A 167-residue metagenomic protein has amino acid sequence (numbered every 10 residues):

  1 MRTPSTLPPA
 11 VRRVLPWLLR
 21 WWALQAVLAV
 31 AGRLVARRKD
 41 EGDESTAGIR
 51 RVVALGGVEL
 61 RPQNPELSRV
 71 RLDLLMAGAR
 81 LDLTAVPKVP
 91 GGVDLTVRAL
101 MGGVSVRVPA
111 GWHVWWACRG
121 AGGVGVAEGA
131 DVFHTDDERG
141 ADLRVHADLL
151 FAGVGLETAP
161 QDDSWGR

Functional and structural regions predicted by a protein language model:
M1-S5: N-terminal low-complexity, intrinsically disordered tails enriched in Ser/Pro/Gly and acidic/polar residues
L7-R38: Hydrophobic alpha-helical topogenic segments used for membrane insertion/localization
R12-W21, S45, E66, G91 (+1 more regions): Hydrophobic alpha-helical segments and their boundary regions
V14, L18-L19, I49, P109-H113 (+1 more regions): Intrinsically disordered regions, especially transient/low-confidence alpha-helical propensity segments and coil-helix
D40-E44, Q63: N-terminal signal-anchor transmembrane helix
S45-L60: Membrane-cytosol interface motif
V58-P65, V70-L74, A79-R167: Short, surface-exposed interaction patches in beta-rich subdomains that mediate adhesion/assembly near membranes
